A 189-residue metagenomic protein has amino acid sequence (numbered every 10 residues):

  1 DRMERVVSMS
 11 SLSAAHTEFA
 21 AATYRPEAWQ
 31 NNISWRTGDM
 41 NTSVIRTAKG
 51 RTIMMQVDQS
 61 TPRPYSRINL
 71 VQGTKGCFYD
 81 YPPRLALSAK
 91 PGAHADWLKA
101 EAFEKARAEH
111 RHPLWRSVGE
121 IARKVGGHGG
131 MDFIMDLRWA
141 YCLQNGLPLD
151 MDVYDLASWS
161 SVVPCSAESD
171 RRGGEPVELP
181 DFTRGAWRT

Functional and structural regions predicted by a protein language model:
D1-P64, L70, Y154-A157: Rossmann-like dinucleotide-binding domain that binds NAD(P)(H)
P62-P82, A86-T189: C-terminal helical cap and adjacent loop that interface with cofactors, partners, or active-site loops
